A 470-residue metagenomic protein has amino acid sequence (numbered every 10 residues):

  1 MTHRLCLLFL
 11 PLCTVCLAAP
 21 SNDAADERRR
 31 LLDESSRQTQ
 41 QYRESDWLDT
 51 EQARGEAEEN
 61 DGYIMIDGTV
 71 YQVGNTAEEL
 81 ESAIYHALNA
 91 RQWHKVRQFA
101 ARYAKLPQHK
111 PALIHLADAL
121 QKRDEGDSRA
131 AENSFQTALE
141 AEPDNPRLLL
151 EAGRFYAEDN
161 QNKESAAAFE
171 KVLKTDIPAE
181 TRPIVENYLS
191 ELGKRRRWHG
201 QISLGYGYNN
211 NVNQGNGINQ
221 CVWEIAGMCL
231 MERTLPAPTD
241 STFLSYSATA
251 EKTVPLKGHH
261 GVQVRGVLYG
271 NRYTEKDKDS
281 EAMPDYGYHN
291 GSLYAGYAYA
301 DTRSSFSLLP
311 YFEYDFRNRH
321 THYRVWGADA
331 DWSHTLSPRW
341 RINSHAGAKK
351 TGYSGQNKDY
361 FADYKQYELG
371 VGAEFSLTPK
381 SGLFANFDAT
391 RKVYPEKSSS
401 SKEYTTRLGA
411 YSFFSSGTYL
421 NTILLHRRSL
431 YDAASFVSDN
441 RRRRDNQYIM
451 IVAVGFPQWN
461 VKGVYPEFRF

Functional and structural regions predicted by a protein language model:
M1-N22: Gram-negative bacterial Sec-dependent N-terminal signal peptides
L7-P11, A112, A131: Generic alpha-helix initiation/capping and coil-helix boundary signal
P20-G68, I84-A90, H94-Q98, P111 (+2 more regions): Gram-negative and organellar
D67-Y71, R102-H109: Flexible helix-coil transition and linker loops at the boundaries of alpha-helical arrays
G74-E78, L113, R129: Amphipathic alpha-helical repeat elements characteristic of tetratricopeptide repeat
